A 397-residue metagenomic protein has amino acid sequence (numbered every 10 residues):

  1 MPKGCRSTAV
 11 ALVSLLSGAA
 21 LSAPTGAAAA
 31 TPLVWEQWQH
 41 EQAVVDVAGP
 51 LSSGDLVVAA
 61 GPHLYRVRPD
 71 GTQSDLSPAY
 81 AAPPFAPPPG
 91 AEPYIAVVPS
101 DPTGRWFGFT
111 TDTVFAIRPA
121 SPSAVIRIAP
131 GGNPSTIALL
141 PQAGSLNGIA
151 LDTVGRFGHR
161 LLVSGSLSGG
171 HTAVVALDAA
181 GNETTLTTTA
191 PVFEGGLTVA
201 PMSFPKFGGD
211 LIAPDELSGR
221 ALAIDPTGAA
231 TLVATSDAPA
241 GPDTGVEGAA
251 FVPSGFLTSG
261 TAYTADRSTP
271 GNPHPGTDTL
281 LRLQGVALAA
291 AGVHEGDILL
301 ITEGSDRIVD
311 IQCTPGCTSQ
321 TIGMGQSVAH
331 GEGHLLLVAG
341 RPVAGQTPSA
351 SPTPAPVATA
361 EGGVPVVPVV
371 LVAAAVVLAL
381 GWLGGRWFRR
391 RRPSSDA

Functional and structural regions predicted by a protein language model:
M1-A11: Bacterial N-terminal signal peptides that target proteins for export
S7, L283, T347, W387-P393: Positively charged, low-complexity intrinsically disordered regions
V10, G209-L211, S395: Composition- and surface-driven signal marking solvent-exposed, interaction-prone regions in large proteins
G18-A27: C-terminal segment of classical bacterial N-terminal signal peptides
A27-V357: Sequence/structural signature of beta-propeller domains
V47, V369-V372, V376: Generic N-terminal amphipathic/basic segments
A350-V372: Extracellular Ser/Thr-rich, low-complexity/disordered mucin-like segments
A375-A397: C-terminal membrane-anchoring or membrane-association module
